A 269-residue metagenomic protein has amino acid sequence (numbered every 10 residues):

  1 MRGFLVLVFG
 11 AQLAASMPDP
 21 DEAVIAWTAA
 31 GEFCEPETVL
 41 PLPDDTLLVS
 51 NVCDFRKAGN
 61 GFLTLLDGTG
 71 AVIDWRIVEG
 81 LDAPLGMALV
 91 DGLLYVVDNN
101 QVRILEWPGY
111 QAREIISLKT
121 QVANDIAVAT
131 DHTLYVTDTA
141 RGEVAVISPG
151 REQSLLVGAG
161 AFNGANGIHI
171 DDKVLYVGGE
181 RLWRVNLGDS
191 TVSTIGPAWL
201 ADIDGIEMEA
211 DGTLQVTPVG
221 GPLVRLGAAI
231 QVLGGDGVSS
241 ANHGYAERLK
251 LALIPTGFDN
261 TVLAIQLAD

Functional and structural regions predicted by a protein language model:
V8-D21: Bacterial Sec-dependent signal peptides at the C-terminal "C-region" and cleavage site
A23-A30, A71-V78, Q111-S117, E152-A159 (+2 more regions): A short beta-strand motif characteristic of beta-propeller blades
E32-D44, G59-N60, V78-Y95, L118-L134 (+5 more regions): Beta-rich, blade/repeat-based domains predominating in secreted/periplasmic proteins but also intracellular
V49-T69: Beta-propeller domains
S50-V52, D98, D138, G179 (+2 more regions): Recurrent small/Gly-Pro-centered beta-turn motifs in extracellular repeat architectures
C53-K57, Q101, R141-E143, L182-W183 (+2 more regions): Short glycine/acidic-enriched loop and turn motifs that connect beta-strands
L66-G70, E106-Q111, I147-E152, N186-S190 (+2 more regions): Short loop/turn segments that connect beta-strands within beta-propeller blades
Y95-I147: Hydrophobic alpha-helical segments and helix pairs
